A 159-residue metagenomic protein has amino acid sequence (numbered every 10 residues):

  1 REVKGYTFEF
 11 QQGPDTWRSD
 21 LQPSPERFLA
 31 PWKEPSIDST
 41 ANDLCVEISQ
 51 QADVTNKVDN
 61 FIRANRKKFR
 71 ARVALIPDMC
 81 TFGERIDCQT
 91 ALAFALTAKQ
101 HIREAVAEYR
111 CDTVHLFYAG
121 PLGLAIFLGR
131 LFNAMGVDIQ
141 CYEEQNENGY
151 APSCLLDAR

Functional and structural regions predicted by a protein language model:
R1, S49-T55, H115-I126: Gly/Ser/Thr-rich loops at beta-strand to alpha-helix junctions that form or flank small-molecule/cofactor-binding
R1-E2, D59-N65, F127-M135: Short, aromatic/basic amphipathic alpha-helical patches
R1-E26, L124-A125: Hydrophobic, ordered structural segments
T7-E9, E47, H115-Y118, Q140-C141: A structural signal for short, well-ordered beta-strand segments and their strand-loop junctions that often border
D15-W17, F82-G83, E147-G149: A short acidic, often aromatic-flanked loop/helix-cap motif at beta-alpha or helix-coil junctions that lines enzyme
W17-P31, P152-R159: Short, surface-exposed amphipathic charged segments that create phosphate/polyanion-binding patches used for binding
P25-Q100: Redox- and metal-dependent alpha/beta enzyme cores, enriched for Fe-S-associated oxidoreductases and cofactor-handling
Q89-H115, L122-A158: Hydrophobic alpha/beta core scaffold segments
